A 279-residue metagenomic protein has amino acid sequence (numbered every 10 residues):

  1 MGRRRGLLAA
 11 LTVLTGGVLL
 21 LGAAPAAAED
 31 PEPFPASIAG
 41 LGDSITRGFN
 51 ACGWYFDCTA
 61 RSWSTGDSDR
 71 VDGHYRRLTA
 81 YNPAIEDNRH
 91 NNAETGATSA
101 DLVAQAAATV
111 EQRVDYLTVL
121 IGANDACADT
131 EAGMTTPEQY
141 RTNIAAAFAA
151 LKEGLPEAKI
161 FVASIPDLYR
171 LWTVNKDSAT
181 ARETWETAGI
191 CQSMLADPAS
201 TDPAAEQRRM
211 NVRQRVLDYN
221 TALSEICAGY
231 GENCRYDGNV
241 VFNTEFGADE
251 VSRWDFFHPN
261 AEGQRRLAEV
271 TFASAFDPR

Functional and structural regions predicted by a protein language model:
M1-A28: Secretory targeting and sorting signals
A27-E32, E153, P278-R279: Composition-driven, intrinsically disordered low-complexity tracts enriched in small residues
A28-H90, A107: Serine-esterase "nucleophile elbow" of acetyl-processing enzymes
P31-E32, F49-W54, L102, D129-A132 (+2 more regions): Short, solvent-exposed loop/turn and secondary-structure capping segments
I45, N92-A93, A97, I121-G122: Cell-envelope and extracellular/periplasmic
I85-G96, N233-N243: Acidic carboxylate-rich catalytic motifs and surrounding loops in phosphoryl-/glycosyl-chemistry enzymes
G96-A106: Structural motif
A104-A261, F272-F276: Alpha-helical cap/lid subdomain in secreted, periplasmic, or secretory-pathway luminal O-acyl-processing enzymes
